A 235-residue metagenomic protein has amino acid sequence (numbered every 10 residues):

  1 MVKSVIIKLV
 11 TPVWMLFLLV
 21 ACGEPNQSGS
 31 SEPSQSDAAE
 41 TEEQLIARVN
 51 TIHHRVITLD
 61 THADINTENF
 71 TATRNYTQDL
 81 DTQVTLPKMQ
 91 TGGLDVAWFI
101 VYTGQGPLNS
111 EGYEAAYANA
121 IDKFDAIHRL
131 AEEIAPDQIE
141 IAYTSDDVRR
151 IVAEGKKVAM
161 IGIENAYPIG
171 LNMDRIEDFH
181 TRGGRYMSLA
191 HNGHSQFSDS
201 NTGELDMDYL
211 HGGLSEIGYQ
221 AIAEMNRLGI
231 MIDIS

Functional and structural regions predicted by a protein language model:
M1-I6: N-terminal secretory signal peptides that target proteins for export/translocation
I7, L18, Q35-S36: Short, intrinsically disordered, low-complexity terminal segments
V10-V20: Bacterial N-terminal signal peptides
C22-D208: N-terminal hydrophobic targeting/anchoring segments and the immediately downstream early-domain regions of hydrolases
L189-S200, E204-S235: Active-site core of metal-dependent hydrolases
